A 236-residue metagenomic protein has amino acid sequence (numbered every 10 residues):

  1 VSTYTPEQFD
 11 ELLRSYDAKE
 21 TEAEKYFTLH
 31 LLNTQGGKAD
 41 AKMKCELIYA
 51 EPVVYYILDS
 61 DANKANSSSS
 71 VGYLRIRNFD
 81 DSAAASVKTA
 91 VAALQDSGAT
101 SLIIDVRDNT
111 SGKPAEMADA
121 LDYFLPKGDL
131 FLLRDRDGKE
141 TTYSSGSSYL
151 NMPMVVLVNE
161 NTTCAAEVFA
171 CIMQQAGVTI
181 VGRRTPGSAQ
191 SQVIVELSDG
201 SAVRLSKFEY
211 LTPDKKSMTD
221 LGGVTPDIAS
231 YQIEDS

Functional and structural regions predicted by a protein language model:
V1-S2, F27, M218: Generic structural signal for buried aliphatic residues
S2-E11, R183-P186: Short glycine/proline-centered loop/turn elements that form peptide/ligand docking sites
S2-Y4, G37, D227-S230: Short, exposed beta-strand "edge-strand" segments with a Pro/Gly-rich flavor and a Y/T-containing core
D10-L58, K139, K207: PDZ-domain C-terminal substructure recognizer with occasional recognition of PDZ-binding tails
A23, V54-I76, D80-S236: C-terminal "post-core" interaction segments
